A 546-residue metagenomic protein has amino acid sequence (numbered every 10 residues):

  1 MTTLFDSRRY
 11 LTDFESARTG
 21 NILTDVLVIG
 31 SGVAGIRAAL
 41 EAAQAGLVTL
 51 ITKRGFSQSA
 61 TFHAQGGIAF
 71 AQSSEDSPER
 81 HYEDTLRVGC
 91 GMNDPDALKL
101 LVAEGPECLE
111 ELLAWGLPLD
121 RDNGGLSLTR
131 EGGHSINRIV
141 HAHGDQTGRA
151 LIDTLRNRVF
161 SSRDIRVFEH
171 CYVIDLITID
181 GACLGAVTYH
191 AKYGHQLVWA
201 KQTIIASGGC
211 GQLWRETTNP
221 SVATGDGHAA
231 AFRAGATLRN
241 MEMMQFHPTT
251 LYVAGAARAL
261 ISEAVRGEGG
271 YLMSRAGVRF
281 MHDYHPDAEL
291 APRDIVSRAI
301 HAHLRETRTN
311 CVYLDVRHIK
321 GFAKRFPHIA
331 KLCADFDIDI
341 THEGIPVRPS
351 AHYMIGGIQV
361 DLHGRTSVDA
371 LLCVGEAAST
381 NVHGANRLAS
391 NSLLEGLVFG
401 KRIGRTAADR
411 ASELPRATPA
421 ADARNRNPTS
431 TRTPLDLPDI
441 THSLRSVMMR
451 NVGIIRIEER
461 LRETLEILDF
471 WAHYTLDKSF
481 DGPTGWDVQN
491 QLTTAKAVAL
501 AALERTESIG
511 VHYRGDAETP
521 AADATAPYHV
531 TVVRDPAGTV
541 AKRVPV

Functional and structural regions predicted by a protein language model:
T2-R9, F14-T24, V33, E41 (+9 more regions): Glycine- and aromatic-enriched mobile tails/lids
V26-L50: N-terminal Rossmann-like FAD-binding beta1-loop-alpha1 element of flavoenzymes
F70-L101: Glycine-rich active-site loop/strand segments that organize a redox cofactor
P95-P106, I139-R156, F168, T217-G225 (+3 more regions): Short beta-strand to alpha-helix junction loop
A114-G194, W199, A206, T250-V253 (+1 more regions): Conserved redox-cofactor binding core of oxidoreductases
D175-K192, Q196-L197, I338-V382, L388: FAD-site-proximal beta/loop scaffold in flavoenzymes
Q202-A259, A288, N391-R402: Glycine-rich loop(s) and the adjacent beta-strand/alpha-helix scaffold that form part
A230, A236-I345, T406-S412, R416: An anion/pyrophosphate-binding glycine-rich loop and adjacent beta-alpha core in soluble alpha-beta enzymes
